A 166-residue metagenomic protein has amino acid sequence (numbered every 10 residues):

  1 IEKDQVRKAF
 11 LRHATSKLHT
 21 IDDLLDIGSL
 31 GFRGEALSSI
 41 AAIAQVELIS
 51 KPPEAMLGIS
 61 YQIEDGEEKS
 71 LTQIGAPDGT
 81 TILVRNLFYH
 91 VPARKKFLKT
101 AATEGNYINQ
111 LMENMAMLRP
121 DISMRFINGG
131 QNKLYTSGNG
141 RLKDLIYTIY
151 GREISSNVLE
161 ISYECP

Functional and structural regions predicted by a protein language model:
I1-P166: N-terminal phosphate-binding caps/lids of nucleotide- and nucleic-acid-binding domains
